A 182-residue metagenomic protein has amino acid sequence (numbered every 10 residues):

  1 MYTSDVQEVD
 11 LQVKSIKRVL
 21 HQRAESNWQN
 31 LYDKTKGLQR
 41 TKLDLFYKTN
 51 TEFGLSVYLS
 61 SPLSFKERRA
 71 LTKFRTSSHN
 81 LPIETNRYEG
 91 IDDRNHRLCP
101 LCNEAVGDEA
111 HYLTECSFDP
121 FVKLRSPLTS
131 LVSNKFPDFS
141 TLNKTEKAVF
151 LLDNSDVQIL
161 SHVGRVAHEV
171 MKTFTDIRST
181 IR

Functional and structural regions predicted by a protein language model:
M1-K14: Intrinsic low-complexity, intrinsically disordered regulatory regions enriched in Ser/Thr/Pro
E8-D10, Q22, D33-R182: Family-specific functional microsites
I16, R23, N27-Q29: Soluble, non-transmembrane catalytic domains of enzymes that act on hydrophobic metabolites at membranes
